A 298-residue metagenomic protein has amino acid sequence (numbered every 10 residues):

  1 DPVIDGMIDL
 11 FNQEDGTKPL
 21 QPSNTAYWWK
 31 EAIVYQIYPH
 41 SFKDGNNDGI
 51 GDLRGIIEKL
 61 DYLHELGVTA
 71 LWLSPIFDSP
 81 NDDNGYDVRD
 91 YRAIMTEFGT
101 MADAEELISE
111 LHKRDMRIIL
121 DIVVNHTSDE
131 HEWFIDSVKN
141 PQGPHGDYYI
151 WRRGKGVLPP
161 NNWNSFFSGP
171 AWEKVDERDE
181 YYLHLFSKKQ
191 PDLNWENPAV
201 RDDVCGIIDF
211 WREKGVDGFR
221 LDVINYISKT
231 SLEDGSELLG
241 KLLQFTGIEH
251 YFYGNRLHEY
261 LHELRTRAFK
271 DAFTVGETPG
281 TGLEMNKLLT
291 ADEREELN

Functional and structural regions predicted by a protein language model:
D1-D209, E213, Y226-A291: Acidic/aromatic-lined carbohydrate-recognition and catalytic surfaces of CAZymes acting on diverse glycans
L71, F219-L221: Hydrophobic residues within beta-strands of alpha/beta enzymes
G215-D217: Aromatic-lined glycan-binding groove of carbohydrate-active enzymes
V223, A291-N298: Aromatic- and acid-rich polysaccharide-binding/catalytic face of secreted or lumenal carbohydrate-active enzymes
